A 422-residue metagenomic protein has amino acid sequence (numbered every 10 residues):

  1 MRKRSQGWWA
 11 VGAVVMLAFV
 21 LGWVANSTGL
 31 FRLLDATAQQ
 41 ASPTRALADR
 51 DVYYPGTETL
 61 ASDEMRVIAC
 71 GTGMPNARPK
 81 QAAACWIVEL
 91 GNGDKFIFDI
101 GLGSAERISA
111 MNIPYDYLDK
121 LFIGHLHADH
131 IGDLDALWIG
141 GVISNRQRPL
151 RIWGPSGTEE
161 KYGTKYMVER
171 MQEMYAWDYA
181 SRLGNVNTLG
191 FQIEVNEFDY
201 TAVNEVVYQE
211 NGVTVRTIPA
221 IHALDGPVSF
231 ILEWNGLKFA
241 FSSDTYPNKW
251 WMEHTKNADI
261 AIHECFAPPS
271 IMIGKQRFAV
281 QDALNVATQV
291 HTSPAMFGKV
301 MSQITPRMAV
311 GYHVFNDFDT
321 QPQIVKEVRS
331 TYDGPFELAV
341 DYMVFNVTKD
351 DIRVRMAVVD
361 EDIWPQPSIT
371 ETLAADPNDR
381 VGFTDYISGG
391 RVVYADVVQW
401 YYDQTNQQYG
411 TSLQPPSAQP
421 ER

Functional and structural regions predicted by a protein language model:
R2-F239, P322-I352, T370-E371, S388-G389 (+1 more regions): Binuclear metal-dependent hydrolase catalytic cores
R2-V14, A18-R32, S229, N235-K238 (+1 more regions): Cap/insert and terminal regions of metallo-dependent hydrolase folds
S104-R107, L224-G226, P247-W250, I271 (+1 more regions): A short local loop/turn or secondary-structure capping micro-motif enriched for an aromatic residue
K120-L121, D129, E264-C265, G274-Q276 (+3 more regions): Short, intrinsically disordered/low-complexity patches at protein termini and at juxtamembrane boundaries
E169-R170, L284-V290, A357-E361, G382-R391: A general structural signal for short secondary-structure boundary/capping elements
V354-S368: A polyampholytic, Gly/Pro-enriched intrinsically disordered region
Q366-A395: Extended, charge-rich low-complexity interaction segments
